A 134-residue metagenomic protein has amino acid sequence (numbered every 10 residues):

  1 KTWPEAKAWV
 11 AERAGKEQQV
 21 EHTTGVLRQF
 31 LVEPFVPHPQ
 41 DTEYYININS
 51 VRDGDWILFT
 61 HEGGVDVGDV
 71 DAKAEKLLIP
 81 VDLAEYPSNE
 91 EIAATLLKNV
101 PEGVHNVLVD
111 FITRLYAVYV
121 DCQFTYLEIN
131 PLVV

Functional and structural regions predicted by a protein language model:
T2-K73, D110-F111, L115-V134: Phosphate-binding site of ATP-dependent enzymes
L78-V134: Glycine-rich, mobile lid/loop segments that gate access to catalytic sites or pores
